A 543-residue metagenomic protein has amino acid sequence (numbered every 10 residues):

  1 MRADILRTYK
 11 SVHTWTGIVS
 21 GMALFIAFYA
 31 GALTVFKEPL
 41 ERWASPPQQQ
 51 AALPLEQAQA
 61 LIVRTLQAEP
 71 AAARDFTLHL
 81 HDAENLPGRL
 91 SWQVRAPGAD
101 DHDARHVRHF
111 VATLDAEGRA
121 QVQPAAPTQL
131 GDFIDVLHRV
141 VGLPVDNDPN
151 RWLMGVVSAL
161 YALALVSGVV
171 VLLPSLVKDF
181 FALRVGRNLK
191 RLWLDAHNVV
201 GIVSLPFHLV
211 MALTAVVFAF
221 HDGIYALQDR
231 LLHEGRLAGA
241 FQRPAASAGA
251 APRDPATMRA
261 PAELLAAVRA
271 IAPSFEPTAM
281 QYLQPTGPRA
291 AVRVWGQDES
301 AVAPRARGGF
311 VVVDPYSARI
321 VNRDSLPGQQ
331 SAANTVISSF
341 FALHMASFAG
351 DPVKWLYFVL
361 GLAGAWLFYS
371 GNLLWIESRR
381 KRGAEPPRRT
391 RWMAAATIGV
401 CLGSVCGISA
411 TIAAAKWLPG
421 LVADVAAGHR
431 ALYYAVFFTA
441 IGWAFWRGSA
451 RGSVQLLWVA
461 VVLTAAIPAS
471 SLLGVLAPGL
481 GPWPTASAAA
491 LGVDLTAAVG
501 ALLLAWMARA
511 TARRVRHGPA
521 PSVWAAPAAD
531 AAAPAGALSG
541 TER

Functional and structural regions predicted by a protein language model:
M1-R543: Conserved histidines in hydrophobic membrane contexts and catalytic metal-binding motifs
